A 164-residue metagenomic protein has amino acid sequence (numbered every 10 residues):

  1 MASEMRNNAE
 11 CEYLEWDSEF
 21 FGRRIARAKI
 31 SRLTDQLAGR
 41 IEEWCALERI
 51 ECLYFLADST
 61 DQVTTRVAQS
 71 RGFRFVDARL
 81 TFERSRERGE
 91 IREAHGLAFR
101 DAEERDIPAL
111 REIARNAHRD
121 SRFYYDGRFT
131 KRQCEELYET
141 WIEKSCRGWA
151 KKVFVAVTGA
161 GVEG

Functional and structural regions predicted by a protein language model:
M1-G22: Short beta-strand/loop segment at the start of cytosolic alpha/beta domains
S3-E4, A57, A150-G164: Conserved beta-hairpin
A9, R23-A26, A160-G164: Glycine-rich phosphate/pyrophosphate-binding loop shared by adenosine-nucleotide-utilizing enzymes
S18-F20, R24, R32-D35: Ligand-binding pocket scaffold of soluble enzyme catalytic domains
R23-I30, A94-R132: Short amphipathic alpha-helix that is part of the acyltransferase structural core
R24-A26, A78-L80, K152-F154: Short beta-strand micro-motifs in enzyme catalytic cores
K29-R105: Acyl-donor-binding surface of acyltransferase catalytic domains
D61-V67, F129-V155: Active-site rim helix/loop that mediates acceptor-substrate recognition in acyltransferases
